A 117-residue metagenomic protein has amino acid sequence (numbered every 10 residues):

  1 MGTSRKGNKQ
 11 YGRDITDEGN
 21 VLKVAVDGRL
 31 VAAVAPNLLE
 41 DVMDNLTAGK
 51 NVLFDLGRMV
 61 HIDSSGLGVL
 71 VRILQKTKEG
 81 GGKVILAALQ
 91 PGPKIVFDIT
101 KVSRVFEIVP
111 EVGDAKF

Functional and structural regions predicted by a protein language model:
S4-E40: STAS-typified acidic loop motif
L30-F106: Amphipathic alpha-helical interaction surfaces in cytosolic regulatory modules
E107-E111: Short acidic-hydrophobic, aromatic-tinged amphipathic segments that line or gate anion-handling sites
D114-A115: Short alpha-helical segment
